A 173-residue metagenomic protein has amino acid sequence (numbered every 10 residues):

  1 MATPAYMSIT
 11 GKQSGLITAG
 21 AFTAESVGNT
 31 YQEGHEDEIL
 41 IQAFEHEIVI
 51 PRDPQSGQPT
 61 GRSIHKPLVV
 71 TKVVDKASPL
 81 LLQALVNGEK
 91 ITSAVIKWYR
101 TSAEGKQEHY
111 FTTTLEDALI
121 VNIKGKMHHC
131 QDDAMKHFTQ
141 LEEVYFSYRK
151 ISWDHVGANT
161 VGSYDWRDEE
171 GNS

Functional and structural regions predicted by a protein language model:
M1-S173: Glycine-rich, low-complexity intrinsically disordered segments
